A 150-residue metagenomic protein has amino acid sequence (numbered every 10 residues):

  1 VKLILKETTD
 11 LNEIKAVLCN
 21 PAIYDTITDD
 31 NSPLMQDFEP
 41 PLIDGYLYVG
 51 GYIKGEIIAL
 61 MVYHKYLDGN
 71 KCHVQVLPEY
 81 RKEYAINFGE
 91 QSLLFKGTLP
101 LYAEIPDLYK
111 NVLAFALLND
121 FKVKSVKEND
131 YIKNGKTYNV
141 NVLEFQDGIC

Functional and structural regions predicted by a protein language model:
V1-P33: Short amphipathic alpha-helix that is part of the acyltransferase structural core
I27-L47: Active-site rim helix/loop that mediates acceptor-substrate recognition in acyltransferases
D37, L42-D44, L60-D68: A conserved beta-strand-loop-helix scaffold within acyl/acetyltransferase catalytic domains
G45-A59: Conserved beta-hairpin
H64-E79: Conserved acetyl-CoA binding element of GNAT-fold acetyltransferases
R81-K96, A114, L118: Conserved acetyl-CoA-binding loop-helix of GNAT-fold acetyltransferases
Y102-L117, D130-Y131: Conserved beta-strand-loop-alpha-helix junction that forms the acyl-donor binding cleft
K122-N139: Conserved catalytic-core motifs of GNAT/GCN5-like acyltransferases
